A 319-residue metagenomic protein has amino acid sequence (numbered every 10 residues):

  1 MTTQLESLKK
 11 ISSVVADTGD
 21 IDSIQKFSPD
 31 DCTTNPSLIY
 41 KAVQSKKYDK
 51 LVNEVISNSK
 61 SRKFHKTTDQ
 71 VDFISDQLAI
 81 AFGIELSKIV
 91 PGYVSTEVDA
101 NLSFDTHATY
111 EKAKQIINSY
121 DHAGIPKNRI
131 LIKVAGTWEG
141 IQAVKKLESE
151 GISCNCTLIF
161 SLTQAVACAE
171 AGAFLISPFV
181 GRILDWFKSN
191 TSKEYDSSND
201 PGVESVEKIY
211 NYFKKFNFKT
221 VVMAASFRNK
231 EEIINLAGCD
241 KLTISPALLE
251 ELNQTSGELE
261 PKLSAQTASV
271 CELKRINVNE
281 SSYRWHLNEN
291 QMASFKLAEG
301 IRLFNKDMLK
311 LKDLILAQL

Functional and structural regions predicted by a protein language model:
M1-G19: N- or domain-start disorder-to-order transition segments that initiate the globular core
S12-T18, D30-T34, G92-V98, I130-V134 (+4 more regions): Hydrophobic faces of well-ordered beta-strands that scaffold small-molecule active sites in alpha/beta enzyme cores
N35, T96, I132, L147 (+3 more regions): Conserved, mostly hydrophobic/aromatic
L38-K41, K46-T137: Active-site beta->alpha loop and helix N-cap motifs at the rims of alpha/beta catalytic domains
S87-K88, N118, I141-G151, S198-F216: Alpha-helix-loop-beta-strand connector modules within alpha/beta enzyme cores
H122, P126, G151-L162: Acidic, His- and aromatic-enriched active-site or binding-groove loops in soluble protein domains that engage sugars
N155, F160-A268: Catalytic alpha/beta core domains of metabolic enzymes, predominantly
L263-S264, V270-L319: C-terminal extensions of enzymes
